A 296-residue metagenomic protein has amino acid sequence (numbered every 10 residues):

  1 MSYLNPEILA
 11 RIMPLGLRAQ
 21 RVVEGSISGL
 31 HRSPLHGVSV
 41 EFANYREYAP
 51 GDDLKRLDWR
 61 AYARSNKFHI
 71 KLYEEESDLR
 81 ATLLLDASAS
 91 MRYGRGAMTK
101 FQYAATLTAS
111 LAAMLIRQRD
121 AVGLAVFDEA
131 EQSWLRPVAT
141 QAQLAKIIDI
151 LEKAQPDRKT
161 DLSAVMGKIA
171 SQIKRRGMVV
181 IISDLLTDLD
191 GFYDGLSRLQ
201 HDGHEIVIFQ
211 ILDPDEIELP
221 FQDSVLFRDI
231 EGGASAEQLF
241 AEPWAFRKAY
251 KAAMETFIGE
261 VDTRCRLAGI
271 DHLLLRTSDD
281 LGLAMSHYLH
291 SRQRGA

Functional and structural regions predicted by a protein language model:
M1-P34, V40, S171-G177, L189-A296: Von Willebrand factor type A / integrin I
M1-V138, M178, I182, D188 (+3 more regions): An amphipathic, basic-hydrophobic helix/alpha-beta surface used to engage anionic, phosphate-rich ligands or surfaces
K55, S77, Q143, R158 (+3 more regions): Helical mechanochemical/support elements of P-loop NTPase systems and associated helical scaffolds
S90-G94, L151, P243: A short, mixed-charge helix-start or loop-turn motif at secondary-structure junctions
Q102, P156-S163, L186-T187, A252-E255: Conserved phosphate-coordination/catalytic loops
T106, S110, T160-G167, D190 (+2 more regions): Short, contiguous clusters of charged residues that form electrostatic/catalytic patches at enzyme active sites, used
L135-D149, H290-S291: Short, electropositive alpha-helical surface patch
Q143-G177, L189-D190, L212-D213, I217: Von Willebrand factor
